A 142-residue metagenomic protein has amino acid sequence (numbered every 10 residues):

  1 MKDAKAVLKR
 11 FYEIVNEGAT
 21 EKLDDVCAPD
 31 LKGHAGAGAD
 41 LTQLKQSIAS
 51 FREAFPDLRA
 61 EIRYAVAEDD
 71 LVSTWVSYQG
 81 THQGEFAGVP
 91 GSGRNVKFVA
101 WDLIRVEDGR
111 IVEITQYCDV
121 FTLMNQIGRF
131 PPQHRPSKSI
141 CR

Functional and structural regions predicted by a protein language model:
M1-R142: C-terminal and inter-domain tail/linker signature
